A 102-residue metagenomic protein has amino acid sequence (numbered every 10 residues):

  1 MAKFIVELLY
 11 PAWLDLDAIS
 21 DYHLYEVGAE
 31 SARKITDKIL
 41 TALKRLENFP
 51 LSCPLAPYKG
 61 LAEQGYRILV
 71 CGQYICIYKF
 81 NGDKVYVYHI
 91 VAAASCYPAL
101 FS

Functional and structural regions predicted by a protein language model:
M1-K38: Arg/Lys-rich, positively charged N-terminal/basic patches that mediate binding to nucleic acids
V6, R67, V85: A broad, low-specificity signal marking well-ordered, structured residues that form hydrophobic/aromatic
S20, L40-E47: Structural signal for well-ordered, non-membrane alpha-helices
K44-V70: A short, surface-exposed loop/turn module that caps and links secondary-structure elements
C71-I75, K79-S102: Enriched for short, Lys/Arg-rich terminal
